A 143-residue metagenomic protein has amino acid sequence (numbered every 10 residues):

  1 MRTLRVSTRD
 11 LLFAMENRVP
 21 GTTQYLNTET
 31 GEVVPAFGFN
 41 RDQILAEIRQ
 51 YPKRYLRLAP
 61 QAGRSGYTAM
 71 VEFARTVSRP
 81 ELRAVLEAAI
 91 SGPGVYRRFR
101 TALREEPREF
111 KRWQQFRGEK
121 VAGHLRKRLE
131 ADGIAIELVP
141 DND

Functional and structural regions predicted by a protein language model:
R2-S91: The feature represents the first ordered module of a protein
V34, R41, R64-G66, P107 (+3 more regions): Residues in flexible loops and secondary-structure boundaries
G66-A122: Amphipathic protein-protein interaction modules
F116-D143: Acidic, proline/glycine-rich low-complexity IDRs
